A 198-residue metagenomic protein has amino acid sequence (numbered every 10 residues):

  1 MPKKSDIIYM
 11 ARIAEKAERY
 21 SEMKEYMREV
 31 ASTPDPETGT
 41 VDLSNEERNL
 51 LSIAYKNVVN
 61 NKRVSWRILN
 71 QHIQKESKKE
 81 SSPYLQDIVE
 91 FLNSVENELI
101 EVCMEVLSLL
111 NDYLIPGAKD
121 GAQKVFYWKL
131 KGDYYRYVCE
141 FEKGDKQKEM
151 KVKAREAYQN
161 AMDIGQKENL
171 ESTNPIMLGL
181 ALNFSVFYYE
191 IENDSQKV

Functional and structural regions predicted by a protein language model:
M1-D163: N-terminal alpha-helical interaction modules that lie
A11, E168-E171: Glycan-recognition and catalytic cores of secretory/periplasmic carbohydrate-active enzymes
D163, E171-V198: Structured C-terminal portions of repeat-based eukaryotic scaffold domains
